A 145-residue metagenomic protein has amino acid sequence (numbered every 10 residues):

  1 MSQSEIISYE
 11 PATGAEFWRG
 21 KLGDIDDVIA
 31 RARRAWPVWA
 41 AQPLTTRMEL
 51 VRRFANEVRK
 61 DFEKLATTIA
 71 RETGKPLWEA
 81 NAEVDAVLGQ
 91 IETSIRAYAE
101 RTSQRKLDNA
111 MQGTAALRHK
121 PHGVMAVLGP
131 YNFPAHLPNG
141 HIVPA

Functional and structural regions predicted by a protein language model:
M1-R71, T93: Short, structured beta/alpha segment
V51-I142: N-terminal Rossmann NAD(P)-binding subdomain characteristic of aldehyde/semialdehyde dehydrogenases
